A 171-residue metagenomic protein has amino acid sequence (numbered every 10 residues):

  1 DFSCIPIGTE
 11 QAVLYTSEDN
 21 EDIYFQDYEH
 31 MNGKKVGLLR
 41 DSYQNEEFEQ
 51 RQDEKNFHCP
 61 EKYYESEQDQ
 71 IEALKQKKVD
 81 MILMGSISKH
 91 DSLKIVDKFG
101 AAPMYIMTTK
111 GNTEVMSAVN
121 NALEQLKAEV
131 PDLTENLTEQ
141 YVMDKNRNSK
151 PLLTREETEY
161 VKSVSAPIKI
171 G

Functional and structural regions predicted by a protein language model:
D1-G171: Proline/Glycine/Serine-rich low-complexity intrinsically disordered segments that serve as flexible stalks/linkers
